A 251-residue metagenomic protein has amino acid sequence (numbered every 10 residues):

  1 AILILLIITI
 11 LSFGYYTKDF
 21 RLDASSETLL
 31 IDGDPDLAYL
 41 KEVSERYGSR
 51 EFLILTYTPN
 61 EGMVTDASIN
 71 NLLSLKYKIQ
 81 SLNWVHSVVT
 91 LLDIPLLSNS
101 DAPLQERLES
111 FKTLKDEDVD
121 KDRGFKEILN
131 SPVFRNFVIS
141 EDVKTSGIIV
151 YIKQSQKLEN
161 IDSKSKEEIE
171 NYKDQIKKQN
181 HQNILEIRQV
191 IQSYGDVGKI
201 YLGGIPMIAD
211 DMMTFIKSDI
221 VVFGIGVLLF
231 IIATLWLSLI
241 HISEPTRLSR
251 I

Functional and structural regions predicted by a protein language model:
A1-L22: Signature of alpha-helical transmembrane segments and their immediate interfacial
L6, F52, N83-P95, F125 (+2 more regions): Short beta-strand elements
Y15-M63, I69, K115-D118, D122-V138: Solvent-exposed, non-transmembrane loop/terminal regulatory segments of multi-pass membrane proteins
L40, I69-K76, I184, R188 (+1 more regions): Extracytoplasmic/secreted envelope proteins and their assembly/folding machinery, especially bacterial periplasmic
E45, K115-L237: Extracytoplasmic
F52-E61, L108-S110, S146-Q156, K164: Short, hydrophobic beta-strand segments
T56-T58, L73-N99: Short amphipathic beta-strand/extended segments in non-transmembrane regions
H241-I251: Single conserved hydrophobic/aromatic residue that forms the stacking wall/gate of nucleotide- or nucleobase-binding
